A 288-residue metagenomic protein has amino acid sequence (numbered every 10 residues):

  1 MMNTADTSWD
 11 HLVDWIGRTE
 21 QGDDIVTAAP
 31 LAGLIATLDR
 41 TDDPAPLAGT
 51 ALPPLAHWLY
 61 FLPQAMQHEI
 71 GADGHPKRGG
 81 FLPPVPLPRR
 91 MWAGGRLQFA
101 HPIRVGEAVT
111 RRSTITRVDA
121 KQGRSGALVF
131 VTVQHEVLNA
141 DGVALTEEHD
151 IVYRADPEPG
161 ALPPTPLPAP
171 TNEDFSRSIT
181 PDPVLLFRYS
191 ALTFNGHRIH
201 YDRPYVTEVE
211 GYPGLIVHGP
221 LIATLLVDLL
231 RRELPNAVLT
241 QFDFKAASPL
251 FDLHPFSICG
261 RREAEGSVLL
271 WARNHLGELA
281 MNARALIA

Functional and structural regions predicted by a protein language model:
M2-A108: Hydrophobic, proline/glycine-rich low-complexity stretches
M2-T19, W92-P181, P249-L253, S257-A288: HotDog/MaoC-like acyl-thioester-processing domains
A5-A51, P166-I222, L229-R232: A contiguous, surface-exposed recognition patch within enzymatic or periplasmic domains that forms
T19, E69-G79, L97, E148-R154 (+2 more regions): Phosphate-binding glycine-rich loops and adjacent basic patches that engage nucleotide phosphates, nucleic-acid
D23, L55-W58, Q67, R78-L82 (+11 more regions): Generic secondary-structure boundary/loop-capping signal
P30, P63-A65, G95, H101-I103 (+8 more regions): Solvent-exposed, flexible loop/coil residues
L47-T50, A127, V238: Short, surface-exposed helix-loop/turn micro-motifs enriched in polar/charged residues
V206-R284: Catalytic-pocket segment enriched in acidic/His residues
